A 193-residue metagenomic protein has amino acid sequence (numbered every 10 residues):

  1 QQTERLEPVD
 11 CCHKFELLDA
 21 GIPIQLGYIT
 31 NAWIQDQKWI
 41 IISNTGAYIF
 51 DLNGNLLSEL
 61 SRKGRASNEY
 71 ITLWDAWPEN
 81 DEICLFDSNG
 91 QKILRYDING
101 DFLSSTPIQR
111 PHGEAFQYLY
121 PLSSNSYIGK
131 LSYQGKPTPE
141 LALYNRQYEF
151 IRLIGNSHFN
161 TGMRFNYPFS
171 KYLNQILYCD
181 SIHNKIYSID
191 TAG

Functional and structural regions predicted by a protein language model:
T3, H13-T45: Beta-strand-rich domains and repeat architectures in extracellular enzymes and scaffolds, especially beta-propellers
H13-E16, L57-K63, L103-R110, I151-N156 (+1 more regions): Beta-propeller fold detector
D19-I24, Y28, N55-D81, D87-S88 (+1 more regions): Blade-loop segments of beta-propeller domains
G27-N31, Y70-D75, H112-L122, T161-P168: Repeated scaffold domains used in trafficking and secretory/extracellular systems, primarily beta-propellers
Q35-S43, D81-D87, N125-G135, S170-Y187: Short beta-strand elements that form the blades of beta-propeller/WD-repeat-like and other beta-sheet-rich scaffold
I41-S61: Beta-propeller domains
D51-N55, D97-D101, Y144-Y148, I189-A192: Short loop/turn segments that connect beta-strands within beta-propeller blades
A142-T191: Loop-centered beta-sheet repeat module
